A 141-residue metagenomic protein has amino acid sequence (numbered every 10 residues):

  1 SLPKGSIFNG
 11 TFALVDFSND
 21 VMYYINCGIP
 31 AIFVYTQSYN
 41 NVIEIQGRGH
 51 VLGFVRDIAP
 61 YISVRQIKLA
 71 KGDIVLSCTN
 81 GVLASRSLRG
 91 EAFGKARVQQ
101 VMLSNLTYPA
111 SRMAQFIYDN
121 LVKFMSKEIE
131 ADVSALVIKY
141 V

Functional and structural regions predicted by a protein language model:
S1-Y39, E44-Q46, I62, Q115 (+2 more regions): Catalytic core of PPM/PP2C metal-dependent serine/threonine phosphatase domains
F8-G10, G47-R89, K123-E130: Acidic loop->beta-strand submotif enriched in PP2C/PPM serine/threonine phosphatases
C27-I29, T79, K95: ATP/adenylate-binding site constellation spanning eukaryotic-like Ser/Thr protein kinases, ABC-transporter
F33, G49, L83, Q99-M102 (+1 more regions): Generic hydrophobic alpha-helical scaffold/packing signal
V34-S38, R86-A92: Cytochrome P450 core scaffold surrounding the K-helix E-X-X-R motif and the conserved "meander" helix-loop region
I45, L52, F93, V98: Short clusters of hydrophobic/aromatic residues that line enzyme substrate/ligand-binding pockets
G72, A96, L103, Y108-F124 (+1 more regions): Non-catalytic regulatory/interaction regions at protein termini and inter-domain linkers
